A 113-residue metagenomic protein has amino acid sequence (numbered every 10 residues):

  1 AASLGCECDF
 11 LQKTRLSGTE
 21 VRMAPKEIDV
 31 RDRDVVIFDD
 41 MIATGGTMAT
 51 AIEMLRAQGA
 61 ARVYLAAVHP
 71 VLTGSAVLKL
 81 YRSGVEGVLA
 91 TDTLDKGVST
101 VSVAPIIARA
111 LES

Functional and structural regions predicted by a protein language model:
A1-S113: PRPP-associated nucleotide enzymes
